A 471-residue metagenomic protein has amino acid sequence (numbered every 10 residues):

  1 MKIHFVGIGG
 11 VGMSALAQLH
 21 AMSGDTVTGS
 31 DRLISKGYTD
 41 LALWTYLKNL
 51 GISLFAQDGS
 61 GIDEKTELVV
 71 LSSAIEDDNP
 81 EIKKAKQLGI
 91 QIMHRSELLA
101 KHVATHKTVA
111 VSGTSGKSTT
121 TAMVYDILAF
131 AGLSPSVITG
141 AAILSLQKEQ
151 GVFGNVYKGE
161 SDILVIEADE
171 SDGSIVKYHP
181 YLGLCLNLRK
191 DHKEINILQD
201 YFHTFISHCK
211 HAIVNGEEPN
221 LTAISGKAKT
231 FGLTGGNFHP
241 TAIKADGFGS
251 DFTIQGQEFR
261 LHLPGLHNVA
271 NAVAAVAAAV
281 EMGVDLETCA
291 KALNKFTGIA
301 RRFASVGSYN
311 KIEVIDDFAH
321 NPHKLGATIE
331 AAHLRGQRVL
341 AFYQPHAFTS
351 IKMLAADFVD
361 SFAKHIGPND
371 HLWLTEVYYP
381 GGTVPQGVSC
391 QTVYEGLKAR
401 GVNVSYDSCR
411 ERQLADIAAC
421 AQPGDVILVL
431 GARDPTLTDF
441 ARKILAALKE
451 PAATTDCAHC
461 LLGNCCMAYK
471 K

Functional and structural regions predicted by a protein language model:
M1-S53, K65-V69, I90, S225-K227 (+2 more regions): ATP-dependent carboxylate-amine ligase
L19-D25, T45, G61-E64, S73 (+7 more regions): Phosphate-binding loop of NTP-binding sites
F55-D58, M93-E97, I138, N215-E217 (+4 more regions): Beta-strand->loop->alpha-helix junctions that form or flank phosphate-binding loops in nucleotide-handling enzymes
G59-E64, L98-H102, T234-H239, F248 (+2 more regions): A short acidic, often aromatic-flanked loop/helix-cap motif at beta-alpha or helix-coil junctions that lines enzyme
G249-I254: Short polybasic amphipathic segments
F259-P264, I312-D316: Short pre-catalytic strand/loop immediately N-terminal to key active-site residues, enriched for Gly-Thr
G265-V273: Short, conserved micro-motifs enriched in small and acidic residues
